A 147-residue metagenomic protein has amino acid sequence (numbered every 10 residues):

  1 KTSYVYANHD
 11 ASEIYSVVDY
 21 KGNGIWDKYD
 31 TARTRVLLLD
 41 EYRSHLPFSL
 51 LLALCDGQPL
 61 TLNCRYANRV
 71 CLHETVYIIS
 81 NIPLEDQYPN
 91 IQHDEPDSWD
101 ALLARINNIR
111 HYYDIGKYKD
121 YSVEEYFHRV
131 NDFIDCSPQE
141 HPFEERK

Functional and structural regions predicted by a protein language model:
K1, K21, K28, R35 (+2 more regions): Context-gated lysine
K1-D10: Glycine-rich phosphate-binding P-loop
T2, T31-T34, T61, T75: Residue-identity detector for threonine
Y4, Y15-V18, L38, I78 (+1 more regions): A structural signal for short, well-ordered beta-strand segments and their strand-loop junctions that often border
D10-P47: AAA+/P-loop NTPase substrate/partner-engagement loops
S44-K147: Replace "adjacent to P-loop NTPase cores in ATP/GTP-dependent enzymes" with "adjacent to NTP-binding cores
